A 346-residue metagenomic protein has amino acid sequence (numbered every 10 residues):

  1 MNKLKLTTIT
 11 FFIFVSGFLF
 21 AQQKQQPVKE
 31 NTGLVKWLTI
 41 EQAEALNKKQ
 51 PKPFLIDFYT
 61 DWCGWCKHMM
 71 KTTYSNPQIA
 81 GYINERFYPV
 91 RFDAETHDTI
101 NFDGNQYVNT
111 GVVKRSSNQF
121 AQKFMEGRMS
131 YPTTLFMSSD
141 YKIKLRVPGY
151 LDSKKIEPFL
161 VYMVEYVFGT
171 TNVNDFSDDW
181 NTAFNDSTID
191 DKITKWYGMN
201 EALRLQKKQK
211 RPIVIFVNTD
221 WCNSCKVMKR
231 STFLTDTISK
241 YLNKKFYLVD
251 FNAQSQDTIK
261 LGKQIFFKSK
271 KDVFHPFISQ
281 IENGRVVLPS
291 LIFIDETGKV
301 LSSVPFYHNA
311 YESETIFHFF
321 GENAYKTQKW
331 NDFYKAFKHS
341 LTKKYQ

Functional and structural regions predicted by a protein language model:
M1-P27: Bacterial Sec-dependent N-terminal signal peptides
Q22-V35, K48, G127-S130, S138 (+4 more regions): Non-globular targeting/processing and membrane-anchoring segments
P27-G64: N-terminal targeting signals for Sec/Tat export/insertion, comprising classic cleavable signal peptides
T39-Q42, W65-H68, Q78, S116-Q119 (+8 more regions): Extracytoplasmic/secreted proteins, especially bacterial periplasmic and envelope-associated proteins
Q50-G64, P89, K208-K226: Short active-site neighborhood of thiol/selenol oxidoreductases, capturing the structured segment around
K67-N84, K226-Y241: Typically the conserved alpha-helix immediately C-terminal to a functionally engaged Cys/Sec in thioredoxin-like
P77-I79, N84-I143, M163, D236 (+3 more regions): Thioredoxin-like thiol-disulfide oxidoreductase module
K207-I213, N218-D236, F246-Q254, F277: Flexible, glycine-rich surface segments
